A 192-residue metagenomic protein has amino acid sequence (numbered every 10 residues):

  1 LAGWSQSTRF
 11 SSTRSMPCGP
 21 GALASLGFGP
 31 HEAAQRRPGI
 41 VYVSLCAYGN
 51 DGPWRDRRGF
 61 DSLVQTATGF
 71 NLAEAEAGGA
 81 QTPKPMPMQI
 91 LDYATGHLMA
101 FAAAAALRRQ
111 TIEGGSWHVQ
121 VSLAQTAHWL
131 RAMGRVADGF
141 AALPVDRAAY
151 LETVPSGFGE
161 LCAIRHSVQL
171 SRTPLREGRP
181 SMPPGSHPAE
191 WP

Functional and structural regions predicted by a protein language model:
L1-Q35: A structured beta-alpha segment of the ubiquitous adenosine-cofactor-binding alpha/beta core
H31-H187, W191-P192: Active-site-adjacent "lid/gating" segments in soluble enzymes
